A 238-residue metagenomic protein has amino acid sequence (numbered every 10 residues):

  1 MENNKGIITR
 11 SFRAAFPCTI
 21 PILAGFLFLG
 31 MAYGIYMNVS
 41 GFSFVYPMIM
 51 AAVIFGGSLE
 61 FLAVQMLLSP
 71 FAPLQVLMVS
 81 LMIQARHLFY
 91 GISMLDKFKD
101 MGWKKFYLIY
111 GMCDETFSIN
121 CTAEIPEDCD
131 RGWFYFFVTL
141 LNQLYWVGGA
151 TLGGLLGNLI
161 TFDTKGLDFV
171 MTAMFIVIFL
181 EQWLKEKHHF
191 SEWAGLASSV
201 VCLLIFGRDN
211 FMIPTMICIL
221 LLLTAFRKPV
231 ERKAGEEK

Functional and structural regions predicted by a protein language model:
M1-A15, C129-D130, R227-K238: Intrinsically disordered, low-complexity non-transmembrane regions of multi-pass membrane transporters
E2-N4, L77-D168: Helix-loop-helix junctions within the multi-pass membrane cores of secondary transporters/permeases
K5-A14, N38-F44, L68-P73, K99-G102 (+3 more regions): Short juxtamembrane and helix-loop transition motifs at transmembrane-helix boundaries in membrane proteins
G6, A14-I109, A123, Y145: Pore-lining transmembrane helices
F12-L29, F42, Y46-M48, V53-G56 (+3 more regions): Helical membrane-embedded segments and adjacent short helical loop/helix-boundary regions of multi-pass membrane
F55-S58, M82-F89, M174-L180, S199-V201 (+1 more regions): Alpha-helical transmembrane segments and their membrane-interface exit regions
G132-P214: Membrane-embedded alpha-helical modules
